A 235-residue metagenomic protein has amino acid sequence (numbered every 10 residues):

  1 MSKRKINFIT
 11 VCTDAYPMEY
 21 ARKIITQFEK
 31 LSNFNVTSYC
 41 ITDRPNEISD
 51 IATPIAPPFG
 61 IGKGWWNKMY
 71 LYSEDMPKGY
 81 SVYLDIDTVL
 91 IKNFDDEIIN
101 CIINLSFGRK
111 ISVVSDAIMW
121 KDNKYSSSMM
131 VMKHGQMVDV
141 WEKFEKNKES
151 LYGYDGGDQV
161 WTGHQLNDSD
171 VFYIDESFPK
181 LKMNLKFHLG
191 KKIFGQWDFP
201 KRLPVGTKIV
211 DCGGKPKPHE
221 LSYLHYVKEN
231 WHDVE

Functional and structural regions predicted by a protein language model:
S2-V11, A15-R22, F34, C40 (+2 more regions): A glycosyltransferase accessory/donor-loop signature
M18, G60-N67: A short, glycine-/small-residue-rich helix N-cap motif at loop->alpha-helix starts within glycosyltransferase
R22-F28: Short amphipathic alpha-helix
F28-S32, I102, L166: Hydrophobic, Leu/Ile/Phe/Ala-enriched alpha-helical segments that form helix-helix packing faces
N46, P54-A56, W66-N123, M132: GT-A fold catalytic core of metal-dependent nucleotide-sugar glycosyltransferases, centered on the diacidic
S126-S128: Glycine-rich phosphate-binding loop of ATP-grasp-fold ATP-dependent ligases
